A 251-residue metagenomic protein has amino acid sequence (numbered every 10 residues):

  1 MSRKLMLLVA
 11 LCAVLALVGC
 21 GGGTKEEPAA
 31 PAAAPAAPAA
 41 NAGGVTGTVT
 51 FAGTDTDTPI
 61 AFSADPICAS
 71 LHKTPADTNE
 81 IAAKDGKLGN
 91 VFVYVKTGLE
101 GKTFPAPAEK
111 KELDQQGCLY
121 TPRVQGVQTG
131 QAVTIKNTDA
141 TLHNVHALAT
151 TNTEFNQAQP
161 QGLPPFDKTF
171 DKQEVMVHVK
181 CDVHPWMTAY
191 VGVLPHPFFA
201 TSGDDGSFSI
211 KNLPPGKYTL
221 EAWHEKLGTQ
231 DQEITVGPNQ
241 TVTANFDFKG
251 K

Functional and structural regions predicted by a protein language model:
M1-V18: Sec-dependent bacterial lipoprotein signal peptides
C20-K251: Extracytoplasmic copper-binding redox domains, predominantly the cupredoxin/blue-copper superfamily
